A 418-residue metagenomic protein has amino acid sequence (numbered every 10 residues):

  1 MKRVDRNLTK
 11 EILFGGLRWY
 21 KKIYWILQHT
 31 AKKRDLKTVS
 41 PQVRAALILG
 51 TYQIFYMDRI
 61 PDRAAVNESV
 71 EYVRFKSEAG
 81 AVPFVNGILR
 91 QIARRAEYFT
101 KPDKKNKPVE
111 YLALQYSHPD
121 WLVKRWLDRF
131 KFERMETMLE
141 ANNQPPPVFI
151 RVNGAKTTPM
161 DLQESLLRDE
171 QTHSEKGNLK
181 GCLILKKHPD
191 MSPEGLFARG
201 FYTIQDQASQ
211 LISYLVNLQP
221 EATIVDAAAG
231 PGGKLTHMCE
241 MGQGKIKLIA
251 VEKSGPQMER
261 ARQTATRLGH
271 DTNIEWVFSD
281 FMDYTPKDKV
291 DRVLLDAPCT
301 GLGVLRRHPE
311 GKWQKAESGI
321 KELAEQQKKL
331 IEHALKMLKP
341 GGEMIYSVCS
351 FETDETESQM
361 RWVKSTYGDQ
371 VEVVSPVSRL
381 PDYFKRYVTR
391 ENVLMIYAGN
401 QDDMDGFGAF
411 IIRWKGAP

Functional and structural regions predicted by a protein language model:
M1-P418: S-adenosylmethionine
